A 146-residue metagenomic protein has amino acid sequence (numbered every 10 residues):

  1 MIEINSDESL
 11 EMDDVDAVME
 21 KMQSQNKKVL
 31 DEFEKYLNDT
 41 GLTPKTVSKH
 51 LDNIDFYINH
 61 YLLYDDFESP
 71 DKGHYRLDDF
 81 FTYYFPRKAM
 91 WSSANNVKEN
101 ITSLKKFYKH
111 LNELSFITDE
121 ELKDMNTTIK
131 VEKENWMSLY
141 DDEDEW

Functional and structural regions predicted by a protein language model:
M1-M90, N95-I117, K123-W146: Charge-rich, intrinsically disordered N-terminal extensions that act as flexible nucleic-acid engagement or regulatory
